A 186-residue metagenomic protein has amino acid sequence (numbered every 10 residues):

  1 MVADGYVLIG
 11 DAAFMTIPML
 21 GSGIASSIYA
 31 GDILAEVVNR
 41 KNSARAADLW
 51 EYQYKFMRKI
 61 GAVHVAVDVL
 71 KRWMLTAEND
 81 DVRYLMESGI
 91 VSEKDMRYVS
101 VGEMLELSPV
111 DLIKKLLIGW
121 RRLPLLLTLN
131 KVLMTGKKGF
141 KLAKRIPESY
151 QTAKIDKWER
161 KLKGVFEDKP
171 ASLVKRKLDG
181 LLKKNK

Functional and structural regions predicted by a protein language model:
M1-H64: Conserved mid-domain beta->alpha element of the FAD-binding
N39-K186: C-terminal helical "tail/cap" subdomain of flavin- and related membrane-associated enzymes
